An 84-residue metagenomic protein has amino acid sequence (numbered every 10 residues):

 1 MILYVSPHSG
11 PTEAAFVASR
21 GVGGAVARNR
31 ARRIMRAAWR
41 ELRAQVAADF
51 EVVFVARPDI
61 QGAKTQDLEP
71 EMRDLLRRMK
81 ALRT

Functional and structural regions predicted by a protein language model:
M1-T84: Positively charged, solvent-exposed patches that mediate nucleic-acid binding
